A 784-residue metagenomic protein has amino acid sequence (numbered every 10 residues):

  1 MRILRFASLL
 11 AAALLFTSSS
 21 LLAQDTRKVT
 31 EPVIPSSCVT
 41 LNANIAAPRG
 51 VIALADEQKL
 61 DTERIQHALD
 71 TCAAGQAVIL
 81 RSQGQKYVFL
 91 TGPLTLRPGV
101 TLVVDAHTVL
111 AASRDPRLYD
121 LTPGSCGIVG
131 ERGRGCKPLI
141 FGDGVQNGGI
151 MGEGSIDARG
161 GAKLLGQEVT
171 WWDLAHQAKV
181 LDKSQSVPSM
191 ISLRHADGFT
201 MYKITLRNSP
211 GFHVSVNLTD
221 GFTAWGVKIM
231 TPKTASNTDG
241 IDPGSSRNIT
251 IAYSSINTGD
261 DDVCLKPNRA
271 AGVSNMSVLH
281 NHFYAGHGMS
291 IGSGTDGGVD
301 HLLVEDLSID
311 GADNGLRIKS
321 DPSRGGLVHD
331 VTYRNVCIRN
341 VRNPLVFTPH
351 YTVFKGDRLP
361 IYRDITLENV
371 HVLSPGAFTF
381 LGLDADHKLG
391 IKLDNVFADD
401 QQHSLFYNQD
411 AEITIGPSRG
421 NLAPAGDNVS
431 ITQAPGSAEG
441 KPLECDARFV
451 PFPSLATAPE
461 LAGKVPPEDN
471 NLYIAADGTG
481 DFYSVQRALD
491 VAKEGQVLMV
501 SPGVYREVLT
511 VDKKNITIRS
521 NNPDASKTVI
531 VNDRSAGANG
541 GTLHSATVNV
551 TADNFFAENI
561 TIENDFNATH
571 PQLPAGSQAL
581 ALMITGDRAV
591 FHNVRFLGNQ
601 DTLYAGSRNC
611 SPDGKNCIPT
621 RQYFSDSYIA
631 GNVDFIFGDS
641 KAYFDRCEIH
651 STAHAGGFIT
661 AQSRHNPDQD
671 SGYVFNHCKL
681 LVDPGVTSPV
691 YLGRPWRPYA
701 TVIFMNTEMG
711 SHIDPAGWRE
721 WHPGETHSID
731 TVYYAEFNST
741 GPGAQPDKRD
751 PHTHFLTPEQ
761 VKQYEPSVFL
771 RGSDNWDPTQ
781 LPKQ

Functional and structural regions predicted by a protein language model:
N42, R49-G50, Q146-N147, N257 (+4 more regions): Sequence-level preference for short, compositionally simple segments enriched in small aliphatic or small polar residues
L54, Q66-T91, L96, V100-S113 (+5 more regions): Glycine-rich repeat segments that build the extracellular carbohydrate-interaction surface of secreted and virion
E57-R64, V103-S186, K203-L206, Y253 (+4 more regions): Right-handed parallel beta-helix/beta-spiral solenoid domain characteristic of secreted/periplasmic
I65-T71, V88-P98, L102, K203 (+14 more regions): Short, T/G/N/S-enriched strand-turn elements that build extracellular solenoid repeat scaffolds
Q76, K86, G92, P98-V100 (+41 more regions): The right-handed parallel beta-helix/beta-solenoid scaffold, focusing on the short coil/turn and N-cap positions
Q76, T91, A112-D115, R159-K163 (+21 more regions): Short glycine/acidic-rich loop motifs that flank beta-strands on beta-rich extracellular proteins
R81-Q83, R97, V103-D105, A111-S113 (+44 more regions): Feature marks extracellular polysaccharide-active and adherence modules
P93, N147-H282, R506, N554-H650: Right-handed parallel beta-helix
